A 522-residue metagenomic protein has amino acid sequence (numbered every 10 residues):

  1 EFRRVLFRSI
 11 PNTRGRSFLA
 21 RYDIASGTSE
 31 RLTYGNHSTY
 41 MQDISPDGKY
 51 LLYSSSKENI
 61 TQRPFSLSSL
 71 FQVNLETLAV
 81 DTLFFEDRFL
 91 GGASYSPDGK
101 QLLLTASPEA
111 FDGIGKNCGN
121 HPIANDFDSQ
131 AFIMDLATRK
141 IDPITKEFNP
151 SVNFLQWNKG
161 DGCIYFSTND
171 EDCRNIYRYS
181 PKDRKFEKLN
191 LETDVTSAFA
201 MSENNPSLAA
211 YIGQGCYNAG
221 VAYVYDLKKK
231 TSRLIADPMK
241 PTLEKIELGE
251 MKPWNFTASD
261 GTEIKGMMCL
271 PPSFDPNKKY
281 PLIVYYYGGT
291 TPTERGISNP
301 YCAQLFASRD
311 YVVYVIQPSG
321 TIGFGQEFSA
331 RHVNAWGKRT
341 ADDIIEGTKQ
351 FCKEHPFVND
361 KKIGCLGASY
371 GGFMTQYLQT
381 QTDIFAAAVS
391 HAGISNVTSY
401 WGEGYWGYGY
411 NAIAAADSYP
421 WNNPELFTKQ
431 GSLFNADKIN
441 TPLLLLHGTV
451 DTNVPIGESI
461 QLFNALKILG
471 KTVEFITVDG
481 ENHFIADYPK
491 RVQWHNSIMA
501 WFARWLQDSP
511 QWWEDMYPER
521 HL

Functional and structural regions predicted by a protein language model:
R3-F18, T33-T39, S54-L70, T82-G91 (+6 more regions): A flexible loop/linker signature enriched in serine peptidases of the S9 family
R4-F7, N12-L19, Y40-D43, L52 (+7 more regions): Non-catalytic accessory segments flanking enzyme active sites
D23-G27, N74-L78, D135-R139, S180-R184 (+1 more regions): Short loop/turn segments that connect beta-strands within beta-propeller blades
P46-D47, P97-D98, K159-G160, E203-N205: Residue-level detector of Asp-centered blade-edge/turn motifs that repeat once per structural unit in beta-propeller
L51, G99-L102, C163-I164, L208-A209: Hydrophobic beta-strand positions that form the internal "hydrophobic ladder" of WD40/Gbeta-like beta-propeller blades
A236-K361, A368, G402-G407: Cap/lid segment of the alpha/beta-hydrolase catalytic domain
N299, V315-L522: Active-site-proximal cap/loop segments of hydrolase catalytic domains
